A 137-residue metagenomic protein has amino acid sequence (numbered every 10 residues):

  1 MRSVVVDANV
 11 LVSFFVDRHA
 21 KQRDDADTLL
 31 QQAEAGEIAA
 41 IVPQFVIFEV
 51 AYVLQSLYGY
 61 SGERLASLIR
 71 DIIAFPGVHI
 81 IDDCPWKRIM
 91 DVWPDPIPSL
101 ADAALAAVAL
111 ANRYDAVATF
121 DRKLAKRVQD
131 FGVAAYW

Functional and structural regions predicted by a protein language model:
M1-V42, L57-E63, R122, F131-W137: Short, well-structured N-terminal submotif of metal-dependent ribonuclease cores
N9, F45, A51, C84 (+2 more regions): Active-site phosphate/pyrophosphate-handling residues
Q32-A33, I72, V92: Hydrophobic helix-cap positions at the C-terminus of alpha-helices in RecA-like/P-loop ATPase nucleotide-binding cores
E49-A51, Q55-G77: Active-site-proximal, substrate-binding regions of enzyme catalytic domains and RNA-binding/basic surfaces
G77-R122: Active-site neighborhoods of divalent-metal-dependent phosphate/nucleic-acid chemistry enzymes
I97, A101, V128-Y136: Internal alpha/beta domain cores that form substrate/cofactor-binding pockets in large enzymes and binding proteins
